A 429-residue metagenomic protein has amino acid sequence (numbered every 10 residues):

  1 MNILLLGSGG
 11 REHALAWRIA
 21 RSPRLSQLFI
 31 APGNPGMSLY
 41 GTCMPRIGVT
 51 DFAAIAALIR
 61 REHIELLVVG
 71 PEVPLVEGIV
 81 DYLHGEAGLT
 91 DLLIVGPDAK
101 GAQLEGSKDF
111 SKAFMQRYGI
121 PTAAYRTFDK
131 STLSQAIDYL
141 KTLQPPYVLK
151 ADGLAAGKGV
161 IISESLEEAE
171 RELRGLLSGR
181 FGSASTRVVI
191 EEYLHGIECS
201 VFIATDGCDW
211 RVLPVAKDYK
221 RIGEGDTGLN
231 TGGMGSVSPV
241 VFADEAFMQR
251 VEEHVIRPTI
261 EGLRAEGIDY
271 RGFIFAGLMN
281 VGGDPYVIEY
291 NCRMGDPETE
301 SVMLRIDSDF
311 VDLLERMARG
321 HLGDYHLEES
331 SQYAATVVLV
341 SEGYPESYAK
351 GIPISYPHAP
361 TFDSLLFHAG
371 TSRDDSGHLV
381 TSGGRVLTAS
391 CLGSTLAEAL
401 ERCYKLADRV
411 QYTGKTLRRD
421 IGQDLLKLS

Functional and structural regions predicted by a protein language model:
M1-P97: ATP-binding N-terminal substructure of ATP-dependent carboxylate-amine bond-forming enzymes
L4-L5, L92, L104-V188, V241-R257: Active-site nucleotide/adenylate-binding loops and adjacent lid/helix of ATP-dependent enzymes
A20-R21, S38, A87, R117-G119 (+12 more regions): Solvent-exposed alpha-helices and their adjacent loops that cap or buttress functional pockets in soluble metabolic
S134-A136, E168-R171, E346-Y348, S394-E401: Short, conserved charged micro-motifs
G159-T299: Internal nucleotide-binding/catalytic subdomain
E252-I274, N291-D363, D374: Active-site "cap" helix and flanking loop/linker of ATP-utilizing ligase/carboxylase catalytic domains
T371-S376, V380-S429: Generic C-terminus detector
